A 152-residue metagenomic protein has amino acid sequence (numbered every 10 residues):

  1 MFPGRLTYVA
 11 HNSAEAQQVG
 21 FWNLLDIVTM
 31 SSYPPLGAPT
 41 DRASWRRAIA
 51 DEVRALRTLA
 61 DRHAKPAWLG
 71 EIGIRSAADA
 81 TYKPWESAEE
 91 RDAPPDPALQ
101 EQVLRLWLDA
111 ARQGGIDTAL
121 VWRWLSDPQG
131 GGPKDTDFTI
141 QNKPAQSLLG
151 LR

Functional and structural regions predicted by a protein language model:
M1-G4, A10: Active-site mouth of glycoside hydrolases
T7, E15-E86, D109-R112, T139-I140: Glycoside hydrolase catalytic-domain groove-lining segments
N12, P34, L125: Flexible, active-site-proximal loop/turn residues at the rims of small-molecule/cofactor binding pockets and catalytic
G20, A48, D92-L99: Extracytoplasmic/periplasmic, Sec-exported soluble proteins
D79-A80, P84-E86, P94-L106, A110-R152: Aromatic-rich peripheral "rim/lid" segments of glycoside hydrolase catalytic domains that contact and position glycan
